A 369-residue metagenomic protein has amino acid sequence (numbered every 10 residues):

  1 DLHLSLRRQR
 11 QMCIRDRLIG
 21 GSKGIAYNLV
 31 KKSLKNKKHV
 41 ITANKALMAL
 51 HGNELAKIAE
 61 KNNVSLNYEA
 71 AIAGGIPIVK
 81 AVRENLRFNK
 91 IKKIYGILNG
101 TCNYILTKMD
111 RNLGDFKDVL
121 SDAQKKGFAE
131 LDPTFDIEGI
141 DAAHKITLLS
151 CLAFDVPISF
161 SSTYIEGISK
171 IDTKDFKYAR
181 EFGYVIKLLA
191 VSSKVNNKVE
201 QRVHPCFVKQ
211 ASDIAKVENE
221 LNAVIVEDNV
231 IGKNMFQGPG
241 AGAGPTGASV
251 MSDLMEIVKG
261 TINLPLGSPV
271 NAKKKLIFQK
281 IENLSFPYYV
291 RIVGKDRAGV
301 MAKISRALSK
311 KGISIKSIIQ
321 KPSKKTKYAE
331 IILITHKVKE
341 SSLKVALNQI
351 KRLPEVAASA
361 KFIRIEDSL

Functional and structural regions predicted by a protein language model:
D1-R10, I14-D16: Single conserved hydrophobic/aromatic residue that forms the stacking wall/gate of nucleotide- or nucleobase-binding
R17, V40-A43, L66-A70, K93-G96 (+2 more regions): General beta-strand structural signal in soluble alpha/beta enzymes
R17-A43: Rossmann-fold NAD(P) dinucleotide-binding segment
G24-K31, K45-G74, V79-R83: Rossmann-fold NAD(P)-binding glycine/threonine-rich loop
I78-I91, I105-G114, H144-I158, D253: Oxidoreductase and adenylate-handling cofactor-binding alpha/beta cores
K92-Y95, N103-L106, D122, F128-D132 (+4 more regions): Catalytic, metal-anchored helix/loop core of enzyme active sites in primary metabolism
V119-K216, L221-A223, G242: Substrate-binding/catalytic subdomain of NAD(P)-dependent oxidoreductase enzymes
L254-L369: A conserved regulatory-domain signal marking ACT and ACT-like small-molecule sensing domains and adjacent regulatory
